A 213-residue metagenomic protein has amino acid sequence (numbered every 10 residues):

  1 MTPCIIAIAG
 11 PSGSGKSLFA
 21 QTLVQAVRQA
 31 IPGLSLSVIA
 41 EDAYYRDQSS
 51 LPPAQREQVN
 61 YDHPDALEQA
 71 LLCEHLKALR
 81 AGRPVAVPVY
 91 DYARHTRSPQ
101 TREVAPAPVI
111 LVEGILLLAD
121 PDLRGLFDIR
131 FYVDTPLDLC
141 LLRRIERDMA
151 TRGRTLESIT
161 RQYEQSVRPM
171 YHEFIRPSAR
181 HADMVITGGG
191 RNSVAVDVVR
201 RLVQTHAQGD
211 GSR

Functional and structural regions predicted by a protein language model:
S12: The conserved Walker
K16: Conserved lysine of the Walker
F19: Hydrophobic positions on the alpha1 helix immediately C-terminal to the Walker A/P-loop
Q25-L36: Post-Walker A helix-loop "phosphate-sensing" segment adjacent to the P-loop in P-loop NTPases
S37, R46-Y92: Conserved nucleotide-sensing/catalytic segment adjacent to the nucleotide-binding pocket in NTP-handling enzymes
S98-T151: ATP-dependent NMP and nucleoside kinases share a basic, alpha-helical "lid"
A105, E146, R168-R213: NTP-dependent small-molecule kinase module
